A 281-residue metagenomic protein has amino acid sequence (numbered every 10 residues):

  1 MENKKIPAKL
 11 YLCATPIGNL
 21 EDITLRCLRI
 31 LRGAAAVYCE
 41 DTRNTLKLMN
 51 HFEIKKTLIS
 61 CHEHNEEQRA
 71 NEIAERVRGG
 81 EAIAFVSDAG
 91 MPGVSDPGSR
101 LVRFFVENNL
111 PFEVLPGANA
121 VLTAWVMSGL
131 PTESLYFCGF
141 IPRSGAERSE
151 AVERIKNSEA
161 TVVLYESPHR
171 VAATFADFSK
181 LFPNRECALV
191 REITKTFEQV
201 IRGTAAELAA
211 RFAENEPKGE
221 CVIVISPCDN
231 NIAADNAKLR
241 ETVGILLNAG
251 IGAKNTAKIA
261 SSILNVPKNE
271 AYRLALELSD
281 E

Functional and structural regions predicted by a protein language model:
M1-H64: Glycine-rich, flexible N-terminal cofactor/catalytic loop recognition
P7, A82, T161, Y165-E281: A contiguous loop/helix-start segment that scaffolds small-molecule binding in enzyme catalytic cores
L31-V37, N109-E113, T161-V162: Short active-site oxyanion
C39-E40, D96, Y165: Short beta-strand scaffold positions
C61-E67, I141-S144: Conserved helicase motor
H64-R78, P97: Short phosphate-binding loop-to-helix
P97-S99, A253: Glycine-centered tight-turn and secondary-structure capping sites
R100-S158: Class I SAM-dependent methyltransferase SAM-binding "motif I" and its flanking Rossmann-like core
